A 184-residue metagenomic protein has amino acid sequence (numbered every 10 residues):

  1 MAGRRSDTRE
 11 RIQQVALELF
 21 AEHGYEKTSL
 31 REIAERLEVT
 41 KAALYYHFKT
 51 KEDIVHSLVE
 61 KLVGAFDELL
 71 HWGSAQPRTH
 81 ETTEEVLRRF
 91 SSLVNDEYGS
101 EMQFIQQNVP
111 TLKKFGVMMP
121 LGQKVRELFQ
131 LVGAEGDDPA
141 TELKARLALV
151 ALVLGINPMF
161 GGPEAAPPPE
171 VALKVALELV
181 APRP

Functional and structural regions predicted by a protein language model:
M1-D7, P158, P184: N-terminal intrinsically disordered/low-complexity leader segments
R11, V15, L19-D53, S57: Helix-turn-helix
V15-E22, A65-W72, A151-P158: Solvent-exposed, amphipathic alpha-helical segments
V39-A43, R89, Y98-S100, F104-N108: Localized chelating/binding microdomains that coordinate divalent metal ions or stabilize phosphate-bearing
S57, E68-S100: Hydrophobic alpha-helical connector segments
L58, L62, F66, V94-E97 (+2 more regions): Hydrophobic/aromatic residues within well-ordered alpha-helical segments
M102, Q106, K114-P184: Hydrophobic/aromatic-rich alpha-helical bundle segments in the mid-to-C-terminal region
